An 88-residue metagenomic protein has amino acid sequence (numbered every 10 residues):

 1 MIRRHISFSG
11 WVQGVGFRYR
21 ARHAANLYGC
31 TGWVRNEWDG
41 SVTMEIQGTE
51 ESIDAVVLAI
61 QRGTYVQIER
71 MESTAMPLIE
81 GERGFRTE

Functional and structural regions predicted by a protein language model:
M1-E88: Intrinsically disordered, low-complexity, mixed-charge
